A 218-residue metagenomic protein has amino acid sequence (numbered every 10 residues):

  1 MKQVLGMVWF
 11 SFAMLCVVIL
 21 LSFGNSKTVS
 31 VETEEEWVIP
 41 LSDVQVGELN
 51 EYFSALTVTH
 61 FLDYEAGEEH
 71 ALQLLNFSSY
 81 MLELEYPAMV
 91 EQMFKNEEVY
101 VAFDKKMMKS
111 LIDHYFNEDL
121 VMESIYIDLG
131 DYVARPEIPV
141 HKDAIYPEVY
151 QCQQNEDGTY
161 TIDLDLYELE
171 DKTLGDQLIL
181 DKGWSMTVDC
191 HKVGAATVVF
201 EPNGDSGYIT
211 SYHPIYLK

Functional and structural regions predicted by a protein language model:
M1-P40, F200: Gram-positive cell-envelope targeting signals
Q3, Q45, Q73, Q92 (+2 more regions): Residue-identity detector for glutamine
L15, V58-T59, Y86, L166 (+1 more regions): A generic structural signal for solvent-exposed, polar alpha-helical segments
S22, Y126, L174-L178: General "foldedness" signal
T33-D143: Core segments of small alpha/beta cavity-forming domains
D143-S206, P214: Exposed beta-sheet edge and beta->alpha loop/turn motif
L217-K218: Short, solvent-exposed mixed-charge patches
